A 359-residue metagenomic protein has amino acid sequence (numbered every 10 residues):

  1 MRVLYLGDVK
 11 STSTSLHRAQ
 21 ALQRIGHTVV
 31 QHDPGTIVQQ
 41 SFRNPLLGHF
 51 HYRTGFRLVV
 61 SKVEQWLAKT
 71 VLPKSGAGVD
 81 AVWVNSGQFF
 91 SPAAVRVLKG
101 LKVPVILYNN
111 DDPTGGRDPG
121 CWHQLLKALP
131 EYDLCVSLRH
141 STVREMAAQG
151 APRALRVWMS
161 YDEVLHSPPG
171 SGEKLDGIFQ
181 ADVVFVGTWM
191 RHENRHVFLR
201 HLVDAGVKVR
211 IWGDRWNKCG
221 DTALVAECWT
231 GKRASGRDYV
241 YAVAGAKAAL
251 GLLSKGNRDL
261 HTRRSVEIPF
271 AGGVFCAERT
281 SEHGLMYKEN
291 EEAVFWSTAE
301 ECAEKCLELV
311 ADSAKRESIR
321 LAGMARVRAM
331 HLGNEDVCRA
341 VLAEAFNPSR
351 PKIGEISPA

Functional and structural regions predicted by a protein language model:
M1-R53, V60-T70, N85-A93, G116 (+2 more regions): Nucleotide-sugar donor-binding catalytic core of glycosyltransferases
E64, A68, A299, A303 (+1 more regions): Short, amphipathic alpha-helical "lid/cap" segments that border enzyme active or binding sites
T70-A81, F90-I106, A147-G150: Glycosyltransferases and closely related glycan-assembly transferases that use nucleotide-activated donors
L107-P119: A short, histidine- and acid-enriched strand-loop-helix "catalytic/donor-clamping" loop that lines the nucleotide-sugar
T262, A293-A299, E308-S313: Conserved acidic donor-binding segment of nucleotide-sugar-dependent glycosyltransferases
G284-E292, S297-T298, E304-K305: Acidic, glycine-centered active-site loop in nucleotide-sugar glycosyltransferases
A311-E344: A charged, aromatic-enriched C-terminal amphipathic alpha-helix characteristic of glycosyltransferases across folds
K352-A359: Short, intrinsically disordered terminal tails adjacent to the first/last structured region
